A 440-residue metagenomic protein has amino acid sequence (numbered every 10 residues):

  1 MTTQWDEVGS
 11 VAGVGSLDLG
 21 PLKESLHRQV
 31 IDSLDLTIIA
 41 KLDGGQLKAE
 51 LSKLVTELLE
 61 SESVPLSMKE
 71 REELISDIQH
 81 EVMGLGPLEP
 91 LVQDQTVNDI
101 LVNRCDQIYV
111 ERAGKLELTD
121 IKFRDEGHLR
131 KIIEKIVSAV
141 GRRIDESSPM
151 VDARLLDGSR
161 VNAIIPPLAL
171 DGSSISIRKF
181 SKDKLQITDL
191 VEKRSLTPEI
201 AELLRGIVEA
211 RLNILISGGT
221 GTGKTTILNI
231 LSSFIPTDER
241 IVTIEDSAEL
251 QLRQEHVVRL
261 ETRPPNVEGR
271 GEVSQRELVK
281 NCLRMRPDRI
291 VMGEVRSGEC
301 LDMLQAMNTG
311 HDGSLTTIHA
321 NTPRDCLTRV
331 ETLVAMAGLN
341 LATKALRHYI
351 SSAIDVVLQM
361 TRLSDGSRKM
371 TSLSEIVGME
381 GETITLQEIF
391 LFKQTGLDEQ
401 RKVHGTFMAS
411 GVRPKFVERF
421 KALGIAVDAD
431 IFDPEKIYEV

Functional and structural regions predicted by a protein language model:
M1-E117: N-terminal anchoring/assembly modules that precede and organize ATP-driven motor systems
G20, E24, R28, D32 (+19 more regions): Solvent-exposed alpha-helical segments within well-ordered globular domains of core cellular machineries
I38-K41, S61-M68, M83-D94, I136-A153 (+3 more regions): Active-site phosphate-binding and catalytic loops of NTP-dependent enzymes
D94, V102, Q107-A210: P-loop NTP-binding catalytic core
N162-I164, V356-G366, M379: AAA+ ATPase "lid" subdomain C-terminal helix
A201, R205-S217, T226, I230-A353 (+1 more regions): Switch/coupling sub-region of P-loop NTPases
G223: Conserved glycine(s) of the Walker
G366-V440: NTP-binding/hydrolysis catalytic cores, primarily Walker-type P-loop NTPases
